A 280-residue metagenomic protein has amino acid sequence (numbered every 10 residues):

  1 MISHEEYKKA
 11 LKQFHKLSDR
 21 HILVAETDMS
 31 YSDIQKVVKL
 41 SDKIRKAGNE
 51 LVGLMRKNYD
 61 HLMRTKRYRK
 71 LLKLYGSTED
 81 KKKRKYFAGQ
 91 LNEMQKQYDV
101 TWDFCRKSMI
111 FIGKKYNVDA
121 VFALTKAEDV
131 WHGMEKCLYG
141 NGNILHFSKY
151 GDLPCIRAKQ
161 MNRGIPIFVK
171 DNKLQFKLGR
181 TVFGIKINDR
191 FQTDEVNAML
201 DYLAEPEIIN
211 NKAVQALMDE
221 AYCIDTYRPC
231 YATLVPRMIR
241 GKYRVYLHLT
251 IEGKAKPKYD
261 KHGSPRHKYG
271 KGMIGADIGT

Functional and structural regions predicted by a protein language model:
M1-T280: Nucleic-acid substrate recognition interfaces
